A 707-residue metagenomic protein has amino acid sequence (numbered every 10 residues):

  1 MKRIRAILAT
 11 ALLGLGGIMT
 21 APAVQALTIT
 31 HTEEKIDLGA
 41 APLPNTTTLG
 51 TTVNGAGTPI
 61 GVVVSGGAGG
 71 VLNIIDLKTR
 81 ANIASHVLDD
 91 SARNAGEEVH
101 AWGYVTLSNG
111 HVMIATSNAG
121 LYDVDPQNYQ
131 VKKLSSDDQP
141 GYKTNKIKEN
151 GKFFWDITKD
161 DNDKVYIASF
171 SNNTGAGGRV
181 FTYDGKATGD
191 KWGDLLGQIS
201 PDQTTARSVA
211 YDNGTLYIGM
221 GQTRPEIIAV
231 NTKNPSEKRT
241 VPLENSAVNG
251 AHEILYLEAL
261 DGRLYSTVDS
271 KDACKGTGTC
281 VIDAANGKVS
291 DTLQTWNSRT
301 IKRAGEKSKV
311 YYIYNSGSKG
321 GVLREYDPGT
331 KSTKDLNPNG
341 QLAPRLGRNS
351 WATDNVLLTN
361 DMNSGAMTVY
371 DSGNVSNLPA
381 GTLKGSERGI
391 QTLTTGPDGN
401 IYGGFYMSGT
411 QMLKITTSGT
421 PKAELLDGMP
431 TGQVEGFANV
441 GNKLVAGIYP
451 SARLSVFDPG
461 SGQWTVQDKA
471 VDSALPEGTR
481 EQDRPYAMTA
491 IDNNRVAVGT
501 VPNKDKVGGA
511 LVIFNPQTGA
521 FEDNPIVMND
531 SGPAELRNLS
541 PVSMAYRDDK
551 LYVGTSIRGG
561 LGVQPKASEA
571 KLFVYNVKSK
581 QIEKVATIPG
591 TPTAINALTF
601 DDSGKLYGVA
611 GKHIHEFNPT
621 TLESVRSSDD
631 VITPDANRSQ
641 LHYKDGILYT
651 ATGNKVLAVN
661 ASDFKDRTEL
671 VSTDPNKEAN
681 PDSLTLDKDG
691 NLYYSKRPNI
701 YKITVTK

Functional and structural regions predicted by a protein language model:
A26-R80, L346-N349, L358-N360, M367 (+3 more regions): An edge-strand/N-cap motif at the start of beta-rich repeat modules
I36-P44, H86-G96, S135-Q139, K143-E149 (+12 more regions): Surface loop/turn motifs at the tips and blade-to-blade linkers of beta-strand repeat domains
P42-V53, N94-V105, T144-T158, P201-A210 (+10 more regions): Repeated scaffold domains used in trafficking and secretory/extracellular systems, primarily beta-propellers
I60-V64, H111-I114, K164-I167, L216-G219 (+10 more regions): Conserved beta-propeller blade signature
G69-I74, G120-D123, G175-T182, R224-A229 (+10 more regions): Structural motif
L77-R80, D125-Y129, D184-T188, N231-P235 (+10 more regions): Short loop/turn segments that connect beta-strands within beta-propeller blades
E149-E306, V310-Y326, L342, Y486-A487: Solenoidal tandem-repeat scaffolds enriched in leucines and small polar residues
N676-K707: Blade-level signature of beta-propeller repeat domains, shared across WD40, Kelch, NHL, RCC1 and BNR/Asp-box propellers
